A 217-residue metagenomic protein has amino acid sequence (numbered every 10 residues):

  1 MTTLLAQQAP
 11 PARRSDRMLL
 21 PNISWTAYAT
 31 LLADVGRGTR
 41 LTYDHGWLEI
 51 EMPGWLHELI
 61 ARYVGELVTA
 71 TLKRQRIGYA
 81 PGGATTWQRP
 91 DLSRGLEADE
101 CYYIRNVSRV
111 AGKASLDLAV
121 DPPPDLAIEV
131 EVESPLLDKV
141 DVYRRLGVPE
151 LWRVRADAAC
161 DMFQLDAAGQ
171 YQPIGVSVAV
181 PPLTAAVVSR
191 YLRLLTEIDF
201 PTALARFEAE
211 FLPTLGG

Functional and structural regions predicted by a protein language model:
M1-G217: Gly/Pro/Ser/Thr-rich low-complexity, intrinsically disordered segments predominantly at protein N-termini
